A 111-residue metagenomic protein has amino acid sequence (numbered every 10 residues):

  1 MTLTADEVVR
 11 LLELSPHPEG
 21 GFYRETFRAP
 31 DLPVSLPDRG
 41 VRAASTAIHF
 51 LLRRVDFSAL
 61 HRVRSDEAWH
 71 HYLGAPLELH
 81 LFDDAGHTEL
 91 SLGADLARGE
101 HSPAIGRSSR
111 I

Functional and structural regions predicted by a protein language model:
M1-P103: Non-catalytic, conserved peripheral segments adjacent to functional cores
H101, I105, R110-I111: Surface-exposed interaction patches
